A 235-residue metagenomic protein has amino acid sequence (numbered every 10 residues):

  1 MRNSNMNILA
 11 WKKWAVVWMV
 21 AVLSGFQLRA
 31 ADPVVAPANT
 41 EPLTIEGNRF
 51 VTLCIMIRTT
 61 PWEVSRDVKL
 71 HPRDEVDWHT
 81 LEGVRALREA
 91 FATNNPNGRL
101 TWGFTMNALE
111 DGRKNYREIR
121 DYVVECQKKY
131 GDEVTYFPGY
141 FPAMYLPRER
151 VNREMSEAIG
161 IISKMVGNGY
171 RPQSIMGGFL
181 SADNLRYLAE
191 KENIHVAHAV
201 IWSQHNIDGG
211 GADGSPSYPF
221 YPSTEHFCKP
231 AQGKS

Functional and structural regions predicted by a protein language model:
N3-V16: Bacterial N-terminal signal peptides that target proteins for export
A15-G25: Bacterial N-terminal signal peptides
L28-A30: Boundary at the C-terminal end of the N-terminal hydrophobic targeting segment
V34-V124: Active-site beta->alpha N-cap acidic-glycine motif
T40, S174-S235: Active-site-adjacent pocket scaffolds in enzyme catalytic domains
P61-E63, L109-G112, P142-L146, S181-R186 (+1 more regions): Short catalytic/ligand-binding loop motif for oxyanion handling, primarily in non-cytosolic enzymes, centered on
A86-A90, E157, I161-M165, N184-L188: Amphipathic alpha-helical segments that form well-ordered structural scaffolds and often line/cohere around active
N97-L180: Metal-dependent polysaccharide deacetylase catalytic core of the NodB/CE4 family, i.e., the active-site-bearing domain
